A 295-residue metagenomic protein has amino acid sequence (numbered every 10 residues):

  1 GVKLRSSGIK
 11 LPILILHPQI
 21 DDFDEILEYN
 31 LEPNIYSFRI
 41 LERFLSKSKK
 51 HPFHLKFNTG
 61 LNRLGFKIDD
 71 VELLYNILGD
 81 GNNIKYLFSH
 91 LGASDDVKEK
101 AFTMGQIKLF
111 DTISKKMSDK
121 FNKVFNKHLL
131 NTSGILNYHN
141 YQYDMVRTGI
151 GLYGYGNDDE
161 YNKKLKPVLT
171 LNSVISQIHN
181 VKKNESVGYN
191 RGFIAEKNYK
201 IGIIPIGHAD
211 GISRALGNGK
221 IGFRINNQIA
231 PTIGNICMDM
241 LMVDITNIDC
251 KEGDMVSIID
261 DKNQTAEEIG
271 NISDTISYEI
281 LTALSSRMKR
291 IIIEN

Functional and structural regions predicted by a protein language model:
G1-L31, I35-F44, H51, N137: N-terminal active-site wall of soluble small-molecule enzyme domains
L11, L31, H51, N82 (+5 more regions): A structural micro-motif
I15, I175, T232-I233: A structural signal for short, hydrophobic beta-strand segments that form beta-sheets in beta-rich/all-beta domains
P18, Y36-F38, F57-T59, H90-L91 (+8 more regions): Fold-independent oxyanion-binding glycine-rich loops and adjacent beta-strand/coil segments at enzyme active sites
I20, I35-F38, G65-I68, K100 (+9 more regions): Electropositive phosphate-/nucleotide-binding environments in soluble metabolic enzymes
E42, S46-P52, F57-V174, V181-K182 (+1 more regions): Active-site loop/helix belt of alpha/beta enzymes
N180-N295: C-terminal accessory subdomain/extension
